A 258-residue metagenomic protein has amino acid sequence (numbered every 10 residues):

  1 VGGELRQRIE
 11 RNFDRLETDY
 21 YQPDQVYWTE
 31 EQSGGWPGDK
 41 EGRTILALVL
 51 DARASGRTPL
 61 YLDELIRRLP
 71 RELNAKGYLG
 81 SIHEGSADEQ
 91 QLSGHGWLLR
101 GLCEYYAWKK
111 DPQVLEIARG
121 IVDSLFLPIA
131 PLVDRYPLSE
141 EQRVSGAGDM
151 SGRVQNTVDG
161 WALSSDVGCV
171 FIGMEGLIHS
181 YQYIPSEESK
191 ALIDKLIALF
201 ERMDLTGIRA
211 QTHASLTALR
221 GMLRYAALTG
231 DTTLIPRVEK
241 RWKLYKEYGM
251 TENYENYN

Functional and structural regions predicted by a protein language model:
V1-N258: Glycan-recognition and catalytic cores of secretory/periplasmic carbohydrate-active enzymes
